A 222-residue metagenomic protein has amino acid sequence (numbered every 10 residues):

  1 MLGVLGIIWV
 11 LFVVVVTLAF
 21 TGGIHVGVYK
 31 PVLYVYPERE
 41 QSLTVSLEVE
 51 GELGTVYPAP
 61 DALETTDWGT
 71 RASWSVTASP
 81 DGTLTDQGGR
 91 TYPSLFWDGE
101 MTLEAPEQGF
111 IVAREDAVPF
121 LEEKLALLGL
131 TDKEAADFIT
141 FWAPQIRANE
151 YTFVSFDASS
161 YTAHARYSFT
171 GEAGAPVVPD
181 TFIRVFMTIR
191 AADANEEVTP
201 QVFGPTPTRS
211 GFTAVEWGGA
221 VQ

Functional and structural regions predicted by a protein language model:
M1-L2, V35: Accessible peptide chain termini
L2-L18: Hydrophobic membrane-insertion alpha-helices, especially the h-region of bacterial N-terminal signal peptides
L18-Q222: Protease-labile, long low-complexity intrinsically disordered regions enriched in Pro/Ser/Thr
